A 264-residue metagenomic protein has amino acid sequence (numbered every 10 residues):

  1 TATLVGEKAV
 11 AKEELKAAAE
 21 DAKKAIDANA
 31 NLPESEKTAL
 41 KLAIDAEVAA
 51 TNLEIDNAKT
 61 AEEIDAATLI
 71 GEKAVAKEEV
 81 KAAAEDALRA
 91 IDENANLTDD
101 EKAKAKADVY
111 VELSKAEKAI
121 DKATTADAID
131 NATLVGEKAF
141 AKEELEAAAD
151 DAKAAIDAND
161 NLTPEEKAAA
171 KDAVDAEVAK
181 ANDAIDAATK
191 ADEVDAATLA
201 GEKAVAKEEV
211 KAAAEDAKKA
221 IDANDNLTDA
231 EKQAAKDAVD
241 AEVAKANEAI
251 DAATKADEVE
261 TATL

Functional and structural regions predicted by a protein language model:
T1-L53, N57-K104, K115-L264: Thr-biased low-complexity repeat/linker tracts and other Thr-enriched repetitive architectures
L40, V109-Y110: Generic alpha-helical hydrophobic packing signal
